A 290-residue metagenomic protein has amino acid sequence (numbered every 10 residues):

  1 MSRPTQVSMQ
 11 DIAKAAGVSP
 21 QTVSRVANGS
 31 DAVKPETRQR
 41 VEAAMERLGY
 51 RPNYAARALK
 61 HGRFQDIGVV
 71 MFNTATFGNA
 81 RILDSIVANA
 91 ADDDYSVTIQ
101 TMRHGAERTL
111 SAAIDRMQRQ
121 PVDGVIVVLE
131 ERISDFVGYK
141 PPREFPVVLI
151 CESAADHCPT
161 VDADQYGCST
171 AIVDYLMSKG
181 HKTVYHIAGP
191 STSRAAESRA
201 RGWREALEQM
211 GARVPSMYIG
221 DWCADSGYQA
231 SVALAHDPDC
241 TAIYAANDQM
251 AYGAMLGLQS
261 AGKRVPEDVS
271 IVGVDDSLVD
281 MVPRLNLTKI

Functional and structural regions predicted by a protein language model:
M1-F64: N-terminal helix-turn-helix DNA-binding module of bacterial transcription factors
M1-P4, G62-D174, S178, L234: Alpha-helical recognition/docking segments in bacterial nutrient-uptake and carbohydrate-utilization systems
R38, A80-D84, Y166, T170 (+2 more regions): Short, surface-exposed alpha-helical segments at coil->helix boundaries
V69-V70, P121-L129, Y185-A188, M217-Y218 (+2 more regions): Periplasmic-binding protein-like
A90-M102, H186, R204-D225: Short beta-strand elements in bilobed, periplasmic/extracellular small-molecule ligand-binding domains
T160-H186, R204-E205, A224-A233, A251: Hydrophobic alpha-helical segments within soluble ligand-binding/sensing domains
A233, D237-I290: Flexible loop/turn connectors
